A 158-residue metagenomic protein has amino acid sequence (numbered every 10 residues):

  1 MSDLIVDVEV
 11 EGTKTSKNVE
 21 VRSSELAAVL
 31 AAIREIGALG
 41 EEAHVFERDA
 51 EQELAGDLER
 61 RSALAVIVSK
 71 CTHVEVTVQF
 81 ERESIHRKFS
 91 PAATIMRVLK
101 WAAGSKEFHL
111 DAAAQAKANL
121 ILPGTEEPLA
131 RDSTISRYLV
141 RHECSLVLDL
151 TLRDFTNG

Functional and structural regions predicted by a protein language model:
M1-G158: Ubiquitin system architectures
